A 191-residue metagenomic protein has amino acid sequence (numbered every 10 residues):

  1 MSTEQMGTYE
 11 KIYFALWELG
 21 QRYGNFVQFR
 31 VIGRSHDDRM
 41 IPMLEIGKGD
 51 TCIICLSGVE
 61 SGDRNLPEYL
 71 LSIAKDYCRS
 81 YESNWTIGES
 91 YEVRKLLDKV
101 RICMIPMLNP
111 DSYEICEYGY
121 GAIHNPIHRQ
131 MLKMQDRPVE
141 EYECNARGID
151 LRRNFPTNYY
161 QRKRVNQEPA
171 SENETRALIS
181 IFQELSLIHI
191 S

Functional and structural regions predicted by a protein language model:
M1-D37: Short glycine- and acidic-rich boundary segments immediately preceding or forming the N-terminal edge of structured
S2-E4, V59-E60, K163-E168: Second-shell loop/turn segments in exported
R39-M43, G148: Short glycine-rich loop/turn motifs
M43-D50: Short beta-strand-to-loop junctions in surface cap/lid or active-site-entrance loops
D50, R64-I188: Active-site/substrate-binding loop(s) of hydrolase catalytic cores
C52-C55: Conserved beta-strand elements of the Class I
G58-E60, H189-S191: Histidine-centered divalent metal-coordination motifs
